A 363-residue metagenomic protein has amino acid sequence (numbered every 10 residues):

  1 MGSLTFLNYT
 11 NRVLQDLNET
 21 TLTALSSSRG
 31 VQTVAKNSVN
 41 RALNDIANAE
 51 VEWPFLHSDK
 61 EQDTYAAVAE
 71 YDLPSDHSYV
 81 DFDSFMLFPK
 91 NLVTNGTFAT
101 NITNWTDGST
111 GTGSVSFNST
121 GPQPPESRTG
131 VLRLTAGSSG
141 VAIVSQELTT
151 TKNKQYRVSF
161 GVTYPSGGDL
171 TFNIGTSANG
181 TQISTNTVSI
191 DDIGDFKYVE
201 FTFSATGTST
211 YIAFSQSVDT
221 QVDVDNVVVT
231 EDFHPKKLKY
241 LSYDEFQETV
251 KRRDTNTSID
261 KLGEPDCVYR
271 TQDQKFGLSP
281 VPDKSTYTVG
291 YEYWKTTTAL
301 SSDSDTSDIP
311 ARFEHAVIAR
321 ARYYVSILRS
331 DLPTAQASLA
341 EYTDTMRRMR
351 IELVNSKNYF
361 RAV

Functional and structural regions predicted by a protein language model:
M1-G96, T103-T106, S184-D195, N226-V363: Glycine-enriched, solvent-exposed interface loops adjoining structured elements
F98, L132, V141-L170, V199-F203 (+1 more regions): Extra-cytoplasmic beta-strand recognition segments
T100-L132, R253-K261: Extracellular glycan-recognition surfaces and repeat-rich motifs
S127, S139, T151-N153, P165 (+4 more regions): Surface-exposed coil/turn segments at beta-strand junctions on protein surfaces, enriched
D169-G180: Short, surface-exposed beta-strand/strand-loop-strand elements in extracellular ectodomains
F172-I174, Y198-V227: Extracellular beta-strand ligand-recognition surfaces/modules
N179-T208: Extracellular carbohydrate recognition and processing domains and analogous Trp-centered ligand-binding platforms
